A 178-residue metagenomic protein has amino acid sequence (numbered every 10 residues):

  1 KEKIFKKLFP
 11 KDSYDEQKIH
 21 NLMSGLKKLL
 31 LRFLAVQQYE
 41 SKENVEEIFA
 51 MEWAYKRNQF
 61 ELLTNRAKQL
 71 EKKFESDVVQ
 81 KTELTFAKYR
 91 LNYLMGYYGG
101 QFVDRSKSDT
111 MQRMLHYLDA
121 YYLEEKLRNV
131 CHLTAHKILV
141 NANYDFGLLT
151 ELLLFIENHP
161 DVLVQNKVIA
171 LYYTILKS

Functional and structural regions predicted by a protein language model:
K1-V162: Flexible inter-repeat linkers and adjacent short helices within tandem amphipathic alpha-helical repeat scaffolds
H159-S178: Long, internal scaffold/assembly segments composed of regular secondary structure
